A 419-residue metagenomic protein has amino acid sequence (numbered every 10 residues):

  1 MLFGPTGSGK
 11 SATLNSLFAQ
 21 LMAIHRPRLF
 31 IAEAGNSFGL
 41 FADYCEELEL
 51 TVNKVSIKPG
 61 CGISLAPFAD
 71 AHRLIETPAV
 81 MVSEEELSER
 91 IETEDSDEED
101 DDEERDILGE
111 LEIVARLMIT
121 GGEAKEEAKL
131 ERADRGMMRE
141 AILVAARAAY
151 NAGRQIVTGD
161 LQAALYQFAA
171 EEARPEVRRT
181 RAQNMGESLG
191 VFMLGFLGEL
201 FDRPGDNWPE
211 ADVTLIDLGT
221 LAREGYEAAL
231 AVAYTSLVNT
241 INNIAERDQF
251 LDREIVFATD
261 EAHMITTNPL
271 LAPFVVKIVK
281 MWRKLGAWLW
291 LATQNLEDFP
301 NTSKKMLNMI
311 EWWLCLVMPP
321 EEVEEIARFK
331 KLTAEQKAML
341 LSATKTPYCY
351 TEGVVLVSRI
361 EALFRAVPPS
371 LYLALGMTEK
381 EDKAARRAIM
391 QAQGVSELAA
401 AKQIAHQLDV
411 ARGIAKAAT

Functional and structural regions predicted by a protein language model:
M1-Q20, L29-A32, N36-F38, V55-C61 (+2 more regions): Conserved P-loop NTPase motor cores
P5-G7, F299-L307, W312-T419: C-terminal regions of RecA-like/P-loop NTPase motor modules
H25, G39-T51, I57-A287, K345-C349 (+2 more regions): P-loop NTPase motor domains
